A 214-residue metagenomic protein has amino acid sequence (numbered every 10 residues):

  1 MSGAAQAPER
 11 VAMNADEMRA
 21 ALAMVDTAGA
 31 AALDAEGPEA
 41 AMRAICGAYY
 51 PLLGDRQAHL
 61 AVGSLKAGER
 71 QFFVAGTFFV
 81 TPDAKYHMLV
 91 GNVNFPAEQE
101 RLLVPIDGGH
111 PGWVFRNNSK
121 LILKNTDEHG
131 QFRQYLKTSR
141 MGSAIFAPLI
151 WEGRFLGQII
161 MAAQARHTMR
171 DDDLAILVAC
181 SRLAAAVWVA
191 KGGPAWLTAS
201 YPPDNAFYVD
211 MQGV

Functional and structural regions predicted by a protein language model:
M1-A5, E9, M13, T27-A30 (+2 more regions): Signal-transducing coiled-coil/dimerization helices and immediately adjacent hinge/linker segments that couple sensory
R10-N14, E100, A162-V178, V187-K191 (+1 more regions): Regulatory loop-to-helix N-cap segments in sensory/regulatory domains that couple ligand/signal detection
D26, V178-A185: Allosteric cytosolic regulatory segments
A31-M88, K191, D210-V214: Helix-loop-beta substructure at the N-terminus of cytosolic sensory domains that couple signal/ligand detection
V74, T81-P82, M88, A97-K120: Acidic/proline- and glycine-rich, intrinsically disordered low-complexity segments that serve as regulatory linkers
N94-L103, L121-S143, A163: Signal-transducing coupling segments at domain and membrane junctions
S143-I150: A short, aliphatic-rich beta-strand micro-motif
G153-A163: Sensory beta-strand/linker motifs that couple input domains to effectors
